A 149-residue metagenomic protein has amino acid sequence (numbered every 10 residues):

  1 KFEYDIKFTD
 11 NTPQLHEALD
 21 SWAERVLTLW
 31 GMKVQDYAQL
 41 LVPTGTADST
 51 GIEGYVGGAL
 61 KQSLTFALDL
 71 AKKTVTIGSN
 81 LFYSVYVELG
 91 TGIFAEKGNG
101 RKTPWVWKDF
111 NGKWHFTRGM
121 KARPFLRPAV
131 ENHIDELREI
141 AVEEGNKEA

Functional and structural regions predicted by a protein language model:
K1-Y86, G90-A149: Short, Lys/Arg-rich flexible segments
